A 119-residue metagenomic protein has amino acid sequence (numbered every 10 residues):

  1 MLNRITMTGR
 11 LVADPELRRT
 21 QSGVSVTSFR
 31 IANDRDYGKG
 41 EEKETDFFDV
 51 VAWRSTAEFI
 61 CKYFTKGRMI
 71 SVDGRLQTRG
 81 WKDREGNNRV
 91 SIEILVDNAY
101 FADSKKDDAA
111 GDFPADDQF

Functional and structural regions predicted by a protein language model:
M1-N3, E16-G23, G38-K43, E58 (+2 more regions): Acidic, gly/ser/pro-rich intrinsically disordered tails
L2, T6, V12, V26 (+2 more regions): Short coil/loop residues immediately preceding or within conserved phosphate-binding loops of NTP-utilizing enzyme
I5-L11, I31, T65-Q77, V96-A99: OB-fold and OB-like beta-barrel modules that bind single-stranded nucleic acids
R19-A32, V90: Short aromatic-glycine-enriched beta-strand elements
R35-Y63: Glycine-rich strand-loop-strand elements at beta-sheet edges
V50, D83-D103: OB-fold/S1-family single-stranded nucleic acid-binding modules
W53-R89: Beta-rich strand-turn-strand
